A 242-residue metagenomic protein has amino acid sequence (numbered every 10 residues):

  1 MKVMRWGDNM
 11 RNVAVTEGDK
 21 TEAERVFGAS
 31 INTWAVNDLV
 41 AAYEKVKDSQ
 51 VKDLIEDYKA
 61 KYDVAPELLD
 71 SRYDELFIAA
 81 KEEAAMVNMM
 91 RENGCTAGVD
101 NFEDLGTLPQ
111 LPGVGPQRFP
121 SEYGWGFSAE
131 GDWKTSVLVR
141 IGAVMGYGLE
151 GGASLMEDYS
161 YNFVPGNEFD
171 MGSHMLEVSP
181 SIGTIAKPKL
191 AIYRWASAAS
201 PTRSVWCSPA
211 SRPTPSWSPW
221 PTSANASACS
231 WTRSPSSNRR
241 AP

Functional and structural regions predicted by a protein language model:
M1-A97, P242: Metallocofactor- and cofactor-centric catalytic cores in central/energy metabolism, strongly enriched
E22, V26, S30, I78-P242: Anaerobic metallocofactor- and corrinoid-dependent redox/one-carbon enzyme cores, especially those from methanogenesis
